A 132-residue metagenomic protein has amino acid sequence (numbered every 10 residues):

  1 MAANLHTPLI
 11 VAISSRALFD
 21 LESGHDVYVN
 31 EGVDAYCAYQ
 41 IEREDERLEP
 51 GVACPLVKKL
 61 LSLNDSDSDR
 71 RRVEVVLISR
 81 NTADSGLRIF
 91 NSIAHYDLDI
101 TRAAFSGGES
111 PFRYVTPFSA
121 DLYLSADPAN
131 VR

Functional and structural regions predicted by a protein language model:
M1-A2, Y114: Beta-strand elements of modular eukaryotic interaction domains
A2-E109: Alpha-helical substrate-recognition element adjacent to the catalytic core
L18-L21, H95-Y96, P111-R132: Hydrophobic, ordered structural segments
